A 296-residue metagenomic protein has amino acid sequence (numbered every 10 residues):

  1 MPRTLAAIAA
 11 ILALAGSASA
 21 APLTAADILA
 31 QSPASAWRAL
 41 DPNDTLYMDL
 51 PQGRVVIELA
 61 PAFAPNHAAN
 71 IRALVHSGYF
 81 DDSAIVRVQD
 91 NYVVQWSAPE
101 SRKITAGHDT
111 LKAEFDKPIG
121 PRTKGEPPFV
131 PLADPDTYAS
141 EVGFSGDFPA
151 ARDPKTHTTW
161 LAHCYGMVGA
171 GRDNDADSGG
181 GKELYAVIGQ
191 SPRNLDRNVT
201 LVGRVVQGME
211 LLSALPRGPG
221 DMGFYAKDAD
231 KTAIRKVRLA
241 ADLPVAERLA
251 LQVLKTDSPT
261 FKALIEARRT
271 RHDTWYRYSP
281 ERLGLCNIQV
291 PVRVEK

Functional and structural regions predicted by a protein language model:
M1-T4: Positively charged n-region of N-terminal signal peptides that target proteins for export
A6-A15: Bacterial N-terminal signal peptides
A18-K296: Cyclophilin-like peptidyl-prolyl cis-trans isomerases
